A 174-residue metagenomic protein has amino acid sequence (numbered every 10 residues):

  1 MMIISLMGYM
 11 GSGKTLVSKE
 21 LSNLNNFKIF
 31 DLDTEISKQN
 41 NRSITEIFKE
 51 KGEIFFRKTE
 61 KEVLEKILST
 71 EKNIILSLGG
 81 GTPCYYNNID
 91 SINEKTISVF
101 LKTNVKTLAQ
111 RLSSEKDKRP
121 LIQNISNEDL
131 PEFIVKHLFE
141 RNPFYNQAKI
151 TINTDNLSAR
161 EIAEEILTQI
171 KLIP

Functional and structural regions predicted by a protein language model:
L6: Hydrophobic anchor at the beta1->P-loop junction of P-loop NTPases
Y9: P-loop (Walker A) phosphate-binding loop of NTP-binding proteins
S12: ATP-binding Walker
T15: Walker A/P-loop
L24, F139-P174: NTP-dependent small-molecule kinase module
T34-N93, K118: ATP-dependent small-molecule kinase phosphotransfer cores that center on conserved nucleotide phosphate-binding segments
K95-E140: A glycine- and Lys/Arg-enriched "phosphate-lid" helix/loop adjacent to the NTP-binding pocket of small-molecule kinases
